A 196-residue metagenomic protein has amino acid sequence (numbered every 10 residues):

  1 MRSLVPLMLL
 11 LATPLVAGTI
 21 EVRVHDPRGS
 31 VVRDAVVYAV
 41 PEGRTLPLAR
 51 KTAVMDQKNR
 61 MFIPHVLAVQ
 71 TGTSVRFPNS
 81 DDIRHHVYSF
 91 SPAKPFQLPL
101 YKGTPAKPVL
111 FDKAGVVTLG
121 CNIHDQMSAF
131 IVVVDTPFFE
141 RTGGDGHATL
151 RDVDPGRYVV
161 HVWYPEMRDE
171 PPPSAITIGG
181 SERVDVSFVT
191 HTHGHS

Functional and structural regions predicted by a protein language model:
M1-L4: Positively charged n-region of N-terminal signal peptides that target proteins for export
M8-A17: Hydrophobic h-region of N-terminal signal peptides that target proteins for export in Gram-negative bacteria
A17-S196: Extracytoplasmic copper-binding redox domains, predominantly the cupredoxin/blue-copper superfamily
